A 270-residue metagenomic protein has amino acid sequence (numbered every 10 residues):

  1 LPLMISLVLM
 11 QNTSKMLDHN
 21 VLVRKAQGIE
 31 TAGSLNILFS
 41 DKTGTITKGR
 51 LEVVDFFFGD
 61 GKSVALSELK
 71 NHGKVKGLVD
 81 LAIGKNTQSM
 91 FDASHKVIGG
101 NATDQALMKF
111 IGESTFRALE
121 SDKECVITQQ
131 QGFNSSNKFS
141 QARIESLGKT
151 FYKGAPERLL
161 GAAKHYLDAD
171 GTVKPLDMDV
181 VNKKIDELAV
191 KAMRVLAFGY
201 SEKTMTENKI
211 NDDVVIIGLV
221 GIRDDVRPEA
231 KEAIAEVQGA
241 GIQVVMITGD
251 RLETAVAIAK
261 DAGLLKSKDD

Functional and structural regions predicted by a protein language model:
L1-D270: Conserved cytosolic headpiece of P-type ATPases
